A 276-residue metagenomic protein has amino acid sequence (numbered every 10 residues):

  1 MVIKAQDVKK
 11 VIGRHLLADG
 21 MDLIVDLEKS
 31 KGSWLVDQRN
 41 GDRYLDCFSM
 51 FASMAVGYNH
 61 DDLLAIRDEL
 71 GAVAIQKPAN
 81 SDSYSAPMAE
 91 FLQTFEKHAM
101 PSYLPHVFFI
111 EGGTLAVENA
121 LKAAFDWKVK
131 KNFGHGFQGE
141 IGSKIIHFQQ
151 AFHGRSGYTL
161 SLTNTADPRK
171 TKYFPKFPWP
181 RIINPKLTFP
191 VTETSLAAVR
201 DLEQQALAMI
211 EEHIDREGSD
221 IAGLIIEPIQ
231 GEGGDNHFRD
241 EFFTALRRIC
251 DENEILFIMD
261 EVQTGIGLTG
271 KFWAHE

Functional and structural regions predicted by a protein language model:
V2, R14-L16, I24, R43-H135: Glycine-rich loop-to-alpha-helix module at the N-terminal edge of alpha/beta enzyme cores
A5-K29: Short, basic/aromatic recognition patches
D37-R39: Short, acidic, Ser/Thr-enriched surface-loop or helix-capping motifs
D42-R43, D235: Residue-level signal for well-ordered, solvent-exposed loop/turn and beta-edge residues enriched in charged/polar side
Q93-G223: PLP-dependent aspartate aminotransferase-fold enzymes
N236-G270: Catalytic PLP-binding core of fold-type I/II PLP enzymes
A274-E276: Conserved active-site segment immediately N-terminal to the catalytic lysine that forms the internal aldimine
